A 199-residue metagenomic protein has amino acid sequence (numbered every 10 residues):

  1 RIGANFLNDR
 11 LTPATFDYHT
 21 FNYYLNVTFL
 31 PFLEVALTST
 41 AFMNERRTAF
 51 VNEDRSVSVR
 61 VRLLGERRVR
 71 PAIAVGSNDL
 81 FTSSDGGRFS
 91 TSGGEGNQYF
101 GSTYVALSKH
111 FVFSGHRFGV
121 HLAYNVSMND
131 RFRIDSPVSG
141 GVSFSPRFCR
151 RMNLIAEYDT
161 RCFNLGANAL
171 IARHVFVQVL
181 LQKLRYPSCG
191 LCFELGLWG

Functional and structural regions predicted by a protein language model:
R1-T103, S108-H116, N125-S127, R147-M152 (+4 more regions): Transmembrane beta-barrel domains of Gram-negative outer membranes and organellar outer membranes
A106, F118-N153, E157-N164: Long, polar low-complexity repeats
I171-H174: Glycine-enriched alpha-helix->loop->beta-strand junction motifs that scaffold or abut catalytic
S188-G199: Flexible, glycine-rich linker and terminal segments associated with outer-membrane beta-barrel/transport systems
